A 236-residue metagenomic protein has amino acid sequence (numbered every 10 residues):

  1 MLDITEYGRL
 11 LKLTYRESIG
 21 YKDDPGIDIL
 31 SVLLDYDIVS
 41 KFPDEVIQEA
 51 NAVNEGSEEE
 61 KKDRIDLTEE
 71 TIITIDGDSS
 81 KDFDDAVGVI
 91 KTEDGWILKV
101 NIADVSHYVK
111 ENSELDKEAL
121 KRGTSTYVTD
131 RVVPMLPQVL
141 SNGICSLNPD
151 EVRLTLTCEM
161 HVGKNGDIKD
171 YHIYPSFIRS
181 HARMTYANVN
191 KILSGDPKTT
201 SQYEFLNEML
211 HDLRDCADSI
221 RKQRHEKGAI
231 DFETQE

Functional and structural regions predicted by a protein language model:
M1: Short nucleic-acid-contacting surface segments enriched for D/E, G, S/T with interspersed K/R
T5-G8, Y21, P25, I29-V39 (+1 more regions): Electropositive polyanion-binding surfaces
Y7-R16: Short, Lys/Arg- and Gly-enriched loop/turn segments at beta-strand edges
